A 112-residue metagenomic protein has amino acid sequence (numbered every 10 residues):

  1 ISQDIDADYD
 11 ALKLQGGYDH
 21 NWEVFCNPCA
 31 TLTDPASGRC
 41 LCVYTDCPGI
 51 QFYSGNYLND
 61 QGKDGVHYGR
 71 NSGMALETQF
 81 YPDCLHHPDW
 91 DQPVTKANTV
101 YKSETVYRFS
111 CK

Functional and structural regions predicted by a protein language model:
I1-K112: Active-site pocket scaffolds in enzymes
